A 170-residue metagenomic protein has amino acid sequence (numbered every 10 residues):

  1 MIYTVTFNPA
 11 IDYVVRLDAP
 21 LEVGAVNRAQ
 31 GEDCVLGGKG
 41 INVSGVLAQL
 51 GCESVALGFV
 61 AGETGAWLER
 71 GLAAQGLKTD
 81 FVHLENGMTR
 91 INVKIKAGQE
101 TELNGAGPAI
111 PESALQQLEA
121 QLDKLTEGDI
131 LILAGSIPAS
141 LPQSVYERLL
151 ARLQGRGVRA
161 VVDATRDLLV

Functional and structural regions predicted by a protein language model:
M1-L57, A66-W67: Glycine-rich phosphate/adenosyl-contacting loop at the front of the ribokinase-like
Y3-V5, E102-L103, I130-I132, V161: Structural motif
V5-P9, F59-G62, L84, S136 (+1 more regions): Cofactor-binding loop segments of dinucleotide-utilizing enzymes, especially the Rossmann-like FAD- and NAD(P)+-binding
N8-A10, G98-E100, A106-P108, S136-A139: Short glycine-rich anion-binding loops that position phosphate/pyrophosphate groups of nucleotides and phosphorylated
V23, Q49-D129: Conserved N-terminal subdomain of the carbohydrate kinase-like
V43, L118-Q121, V145, L149: A general structural detector for well-ordered alpha-helical segments in enzyme core domains, enriched
V46, G71, R148, R152: Rossmann-fold NAD(P)-dependent oxidoreductase module
I130-V170: Conserved beta-alpha-beta core of the PfkB/ribokinase-like small-molecule kinase fold
